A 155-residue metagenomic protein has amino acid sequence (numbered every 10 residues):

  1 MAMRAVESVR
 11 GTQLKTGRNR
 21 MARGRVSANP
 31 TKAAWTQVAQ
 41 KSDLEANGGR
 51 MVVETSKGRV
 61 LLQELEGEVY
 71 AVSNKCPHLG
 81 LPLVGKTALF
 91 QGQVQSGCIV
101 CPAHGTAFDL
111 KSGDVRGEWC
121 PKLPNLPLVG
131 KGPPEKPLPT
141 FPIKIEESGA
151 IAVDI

Functional and structural regions predicted by a protein language model:
M1-M21: N-terminal chloroplast transit peptides
K15-C98, D109-L110, D114, K122-I155: N-terminal pre-ligand scaffold of iron-sulfur
H104: Short beta-strand-centered segments that line the small-molecule binding cleft or hinge of alpha/beta clamshell
